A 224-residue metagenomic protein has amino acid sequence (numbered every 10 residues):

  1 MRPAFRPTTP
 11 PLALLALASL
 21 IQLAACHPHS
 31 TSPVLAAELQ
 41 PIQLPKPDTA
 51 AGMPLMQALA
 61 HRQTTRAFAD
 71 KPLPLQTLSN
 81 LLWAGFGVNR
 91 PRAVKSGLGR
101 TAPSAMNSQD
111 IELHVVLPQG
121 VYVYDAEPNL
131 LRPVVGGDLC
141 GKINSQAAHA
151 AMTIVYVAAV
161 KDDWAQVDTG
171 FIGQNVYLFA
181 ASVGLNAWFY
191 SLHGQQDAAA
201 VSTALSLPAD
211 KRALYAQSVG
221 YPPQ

Functional and structural regions predicted by a protein language model:
R2-A13: Bacterial N-terminal signal peptides that target proteins for export
P11-Q22: Bacterial N-terminal signal peptides
C26, Y156, Q217-Y221: Short beta-strand element of the conserved SAM-dependent methyltransferase core
H27-A150, L205: N-terminal amphipathic, basic helical "cap/leader" segment at the start of enzyme domains
R62, L81, L113, M152-V201: Small-aliphatic-rich amphipathic alpha-helix that forms the alpha element of a beta-alpha
F86, P118-G120, A126-N129, V157-K161 (+2 more regions): Solvent-exposed coil/turn segments that connect beta secondary-structure elements in extracytoplasmic/periplasmic
A148-M152, L185, D210-R212: Short coil/turn connectors at secondary-structure junctions
S206-Q224: A glycine-rich helix N-cap at a beta->alpha junction
